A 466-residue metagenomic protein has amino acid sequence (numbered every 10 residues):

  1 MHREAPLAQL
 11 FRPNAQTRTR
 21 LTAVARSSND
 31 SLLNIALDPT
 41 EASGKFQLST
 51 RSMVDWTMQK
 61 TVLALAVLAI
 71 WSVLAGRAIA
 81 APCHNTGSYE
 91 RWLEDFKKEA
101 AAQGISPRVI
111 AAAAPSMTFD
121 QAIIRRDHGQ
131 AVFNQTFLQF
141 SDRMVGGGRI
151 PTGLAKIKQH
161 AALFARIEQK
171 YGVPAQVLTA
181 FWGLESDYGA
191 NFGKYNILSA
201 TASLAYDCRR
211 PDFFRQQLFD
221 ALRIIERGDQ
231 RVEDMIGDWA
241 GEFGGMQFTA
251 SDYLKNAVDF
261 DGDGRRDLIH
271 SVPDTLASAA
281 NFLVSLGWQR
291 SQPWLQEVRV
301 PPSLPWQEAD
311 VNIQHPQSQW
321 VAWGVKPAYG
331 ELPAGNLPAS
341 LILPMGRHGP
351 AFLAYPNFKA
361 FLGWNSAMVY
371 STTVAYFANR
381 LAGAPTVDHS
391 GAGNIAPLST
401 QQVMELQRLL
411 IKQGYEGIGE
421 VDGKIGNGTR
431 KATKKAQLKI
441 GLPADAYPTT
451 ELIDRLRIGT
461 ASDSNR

Functional and structural regions predicted by a protein language model:
P6-Q9: Residue-level detector of structural "landmarks"
N29, T40-E41, K45-L48, V54: Short, positively charged and aromatic/hydrophobic N-terminal segments
S49-A64: Bacterial N-terminal signal peptides that target proteins for export
A64-V73: Bacterial N-terminal signal peptides
L74-A80: Sec/Tat signal peptide C-region and signal peptidase I cleavage site
G87-P107, A111: Mature N-terminal segment immediately following signal peptide/propeptide cleavage in secreted/periplasmic
I105-L337, G349-L353, F361-A378, A382-T400 (+2 more regions): Catalytic glycan-binding domains that act on GlcNAc-containing polysaccharides
A396-M404, I411-L456: Short acidic, glycine/serine/threonine-rich helix-capping segments at coil-helix boundaries
